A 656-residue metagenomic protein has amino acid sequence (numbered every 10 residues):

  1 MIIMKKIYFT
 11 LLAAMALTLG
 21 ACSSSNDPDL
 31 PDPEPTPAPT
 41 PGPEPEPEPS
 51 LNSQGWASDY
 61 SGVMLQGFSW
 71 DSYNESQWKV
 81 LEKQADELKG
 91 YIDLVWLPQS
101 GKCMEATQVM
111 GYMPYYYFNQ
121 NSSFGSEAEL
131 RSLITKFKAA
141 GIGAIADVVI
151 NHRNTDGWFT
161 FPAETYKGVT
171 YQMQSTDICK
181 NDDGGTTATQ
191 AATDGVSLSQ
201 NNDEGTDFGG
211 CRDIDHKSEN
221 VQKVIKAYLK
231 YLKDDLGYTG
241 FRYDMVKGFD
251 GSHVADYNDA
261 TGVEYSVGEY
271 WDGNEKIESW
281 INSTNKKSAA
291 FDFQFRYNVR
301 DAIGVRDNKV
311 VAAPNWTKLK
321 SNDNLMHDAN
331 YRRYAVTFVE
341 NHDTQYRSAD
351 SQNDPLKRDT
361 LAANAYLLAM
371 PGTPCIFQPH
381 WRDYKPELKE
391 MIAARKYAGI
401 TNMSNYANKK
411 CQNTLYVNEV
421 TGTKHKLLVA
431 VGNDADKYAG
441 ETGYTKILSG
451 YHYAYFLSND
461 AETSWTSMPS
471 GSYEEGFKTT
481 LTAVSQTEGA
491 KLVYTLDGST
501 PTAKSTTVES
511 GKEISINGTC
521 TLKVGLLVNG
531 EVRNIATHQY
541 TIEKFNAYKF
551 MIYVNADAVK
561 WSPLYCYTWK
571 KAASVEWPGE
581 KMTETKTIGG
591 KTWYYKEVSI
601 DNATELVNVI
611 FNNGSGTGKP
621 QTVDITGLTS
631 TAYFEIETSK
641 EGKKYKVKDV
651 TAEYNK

Functional and structural regions predicted by a protein language model:
M1-G20: Sec-dependent bacterial lipoprotein signal peptides
L17-Q54: Bacterial Sec-dependent N-terminal signal peptides
P49-W70, V80-K89, Q99-G101, A106-M113 (+5 more regions): Active-site-proximal helices and loops of the catalytic beta/alpha 8
Y60, C103-T135, T165-D215: Aromatic- and acidic-residue-enriched carbohydrate-binding clefts of CAZyme catalytic domains
A128-G168: Substrate-binding cleft of carbohydrate-active enzyme catalytic domains
P371, G432-A435, A483-K491, A558-L564 (+1 more regions): Short proline/glycine-enriched turn/loop motifs at strand-loop junctions of beta-rich domains
D460-N546: Short, compositionally stereotyped local motifs that mark structural "simplifiers"
T500-S510, D557-N602, G614-D624: Aromatic-rich carbohydrate-binding modules that target alpha-glucans
